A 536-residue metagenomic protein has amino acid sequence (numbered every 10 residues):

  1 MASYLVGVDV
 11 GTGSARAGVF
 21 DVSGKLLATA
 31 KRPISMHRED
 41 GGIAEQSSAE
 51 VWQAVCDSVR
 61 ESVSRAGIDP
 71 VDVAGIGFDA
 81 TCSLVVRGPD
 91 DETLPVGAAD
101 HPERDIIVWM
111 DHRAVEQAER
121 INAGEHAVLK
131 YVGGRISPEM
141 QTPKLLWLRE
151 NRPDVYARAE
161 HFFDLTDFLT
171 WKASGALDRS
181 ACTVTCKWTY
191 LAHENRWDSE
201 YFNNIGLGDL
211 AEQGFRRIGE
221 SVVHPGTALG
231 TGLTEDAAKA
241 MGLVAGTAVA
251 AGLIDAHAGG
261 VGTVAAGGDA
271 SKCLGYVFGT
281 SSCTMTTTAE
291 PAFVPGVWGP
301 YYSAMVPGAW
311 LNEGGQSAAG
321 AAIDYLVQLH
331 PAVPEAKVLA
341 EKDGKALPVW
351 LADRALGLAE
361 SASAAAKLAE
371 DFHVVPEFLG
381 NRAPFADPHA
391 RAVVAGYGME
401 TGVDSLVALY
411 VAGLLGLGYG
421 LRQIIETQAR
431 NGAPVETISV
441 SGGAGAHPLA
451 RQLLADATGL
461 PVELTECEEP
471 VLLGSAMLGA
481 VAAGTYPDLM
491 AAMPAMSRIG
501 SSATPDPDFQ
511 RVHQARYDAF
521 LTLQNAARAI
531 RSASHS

Functional and structural regions predicted by a protein language model:
M1-V96, R216, E220, K239 (+4 more regions): N-terminal glycine/serine-rich phosphate-binding loop of ATP-dependent small-molecule kinases, especially carbohydrate
L5-G7, E119-G133, L146-D178, K187-G214 (+2 more regions): Active-site core segments that coordinate phosphate-bearing ligands/cofactors across diverse enzyme families
D9-G11, D21, S47, D79 (+5 more regions): Acidic active-site catalytic centers that drive phospho-/nucleotidyl reactions and related ester hydrolyses
A17-V19, G24, I76, D111 (+4 more regions): Conserved small-residue
R65-T142: Active-site phosphate-binding/coordination module
